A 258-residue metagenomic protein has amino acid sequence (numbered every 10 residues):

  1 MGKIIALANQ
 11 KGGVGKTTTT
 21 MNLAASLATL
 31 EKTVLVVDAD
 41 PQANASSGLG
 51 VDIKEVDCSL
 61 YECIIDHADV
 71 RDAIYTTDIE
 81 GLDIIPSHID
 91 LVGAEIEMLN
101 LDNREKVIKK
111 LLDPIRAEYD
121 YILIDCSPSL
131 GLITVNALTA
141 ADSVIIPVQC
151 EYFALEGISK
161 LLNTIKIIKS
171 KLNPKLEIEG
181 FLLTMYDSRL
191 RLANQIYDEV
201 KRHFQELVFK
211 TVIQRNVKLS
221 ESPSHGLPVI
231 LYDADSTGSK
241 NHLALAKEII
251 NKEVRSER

Functional and structural regions predicted by a protein language model:
M1-R258: P-loop NTP-binding core
